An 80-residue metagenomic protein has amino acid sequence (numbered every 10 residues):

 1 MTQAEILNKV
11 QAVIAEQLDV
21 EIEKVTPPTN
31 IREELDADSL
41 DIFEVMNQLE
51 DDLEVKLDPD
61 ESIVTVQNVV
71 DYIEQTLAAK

Functional and structural regions predicted by a protein language model:
T2-A37, D41, M46, D52 (+1 more regions): Phosphopantetheine-dependent thiolation modules in NRPS/PKS and related acyl-activating systems
